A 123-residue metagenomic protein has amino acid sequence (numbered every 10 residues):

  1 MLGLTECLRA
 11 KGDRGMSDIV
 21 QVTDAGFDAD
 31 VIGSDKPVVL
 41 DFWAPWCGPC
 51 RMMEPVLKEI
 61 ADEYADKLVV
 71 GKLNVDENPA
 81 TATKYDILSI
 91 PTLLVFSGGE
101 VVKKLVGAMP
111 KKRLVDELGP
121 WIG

Functional and structural regions predicted by a protein language model:
M1-G15: Short, Lys/Arg-enriched N-terminal segments with co-localized hydrophobic residues within the first ~10-30 amino acids
D18, T23, W43, V69-G71: Conserved Rossmann-like nucleotide-binding pocket used by diverse enzymes that bind dinucleotide cofactors
I19-V38, P79: A short beta-strand-turn-helix
D35-K36, F42-W46, S89: Short pre-active-site segment immediately N-terminal to redox-active cysteine/selenocysteine motifs in thiol-based
D35-P37, E54-L73: Conserved helix-turn-beta segment immediately C-terminal to the redox Cys motif in thioredoxin-like folds
F42-V56: Conserved redox-active cysteine motifs that mediate thiol-disulfide chemistry, especially di-cysteine Cys-X(1-2)-Cys
V95-G123: Non-catalytic, surface beta->alpha helical segment in thiol-disulfide oxidoreductase systems
